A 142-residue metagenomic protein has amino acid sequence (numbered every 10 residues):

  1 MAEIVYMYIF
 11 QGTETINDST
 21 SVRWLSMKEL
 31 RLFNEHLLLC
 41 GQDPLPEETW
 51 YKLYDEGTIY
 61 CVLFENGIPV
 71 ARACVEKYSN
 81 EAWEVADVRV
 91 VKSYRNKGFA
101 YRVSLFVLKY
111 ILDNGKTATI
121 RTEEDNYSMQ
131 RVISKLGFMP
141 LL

Functional and structural regions predicted by a protein language model:
M1-T20: Acyl-donor-binding surface of acyltransferase catalytic domains
S21-F33: A short beta-loop-alpha structural element at the N-terminal edge of CoA-dependent acyl/N-acetyltransferase catalytic
R31, E35-L45: Helix-loop element at the rim of GNAT/NAT acetyltransferase active sites that forms part of the acceptor-substrate
E48-V91: A conserved beta-strand-loop-helix scaffold within acyl/acetyltransferase catalytic domains
D87, V91-R102, D125-Y127: Conserved glycine-rich acetyl-CoA-binding loop
R95, S104-L112, S134: A conserved short alpha-helix in the GNAT/GCN5 acetyltransferase fold that borders and helps form the acetyl-CoA
Y101, E124-L141: Conserved active-site alpha-helix within GNAT-family acetyltransferase domains
I111-E123: Conserved GNAT acetyl-CoA-binding A-motif
